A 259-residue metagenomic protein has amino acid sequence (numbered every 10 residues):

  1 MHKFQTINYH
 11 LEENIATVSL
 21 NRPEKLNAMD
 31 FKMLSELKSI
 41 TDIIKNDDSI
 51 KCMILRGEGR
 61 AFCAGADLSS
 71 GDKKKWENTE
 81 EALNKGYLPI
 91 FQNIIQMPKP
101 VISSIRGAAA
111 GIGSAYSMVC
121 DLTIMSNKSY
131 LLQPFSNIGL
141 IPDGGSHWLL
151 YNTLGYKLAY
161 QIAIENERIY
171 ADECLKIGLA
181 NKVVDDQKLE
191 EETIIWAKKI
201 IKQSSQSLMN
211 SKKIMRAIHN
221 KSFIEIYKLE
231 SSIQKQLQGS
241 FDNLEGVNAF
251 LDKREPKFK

Functional and structural regions predicted by a protein language model:
M1-E58, Q92: Conserved CoA-thioester-binding segment of acyl-CoA-metabolizing enzymes
V18, R22, L37, L55 (+7 more regions): Terminal peptide-recognition signature
K32-E36, G86, N93, E192 (+3 more regions): Charged catalytic carboxylate motif
K38, G57-N93, A109, N137-G139: Glycine- (often His-adjacent) and acidic-residue-rich active-site loop that binds/positions the CoA thioester
Q92-Q206, Q236-S240, L244-N248, D252-R254: Crotonase-fold acyl-CoA enzyme core
I162-A163, S211-I214, E230, F250: Short alpha-helical scaffolding segments that buttress acidic/His motifs in well-ordered protein cores
E255-K259: Short C-terminal tail/terminal secondary-structure segment of NAD(P)H-dependent dehydrogenase/reductase domains
